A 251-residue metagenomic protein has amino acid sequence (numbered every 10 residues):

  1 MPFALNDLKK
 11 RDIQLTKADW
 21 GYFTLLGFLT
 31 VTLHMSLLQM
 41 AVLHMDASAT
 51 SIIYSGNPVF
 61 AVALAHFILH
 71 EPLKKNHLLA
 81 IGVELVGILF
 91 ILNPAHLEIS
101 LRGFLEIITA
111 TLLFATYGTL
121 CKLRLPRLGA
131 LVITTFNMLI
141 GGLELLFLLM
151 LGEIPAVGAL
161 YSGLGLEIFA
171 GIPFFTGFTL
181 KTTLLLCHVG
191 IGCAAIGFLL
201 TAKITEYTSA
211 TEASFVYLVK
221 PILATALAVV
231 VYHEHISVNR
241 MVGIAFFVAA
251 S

Functional and structural regions predicted by a protein language model:
M1-F3, L25, A80-V83, R102-T109 (+3 more regions): Hydrophobic alpha-helical transmembrane segments of multi-pass integral membrane proteins, especially transporters
L5, N76, T182-L184, T211 (+1 more regions): C-terminal-most transmembrane helix of multi-pass membrane proteins
L5-T50, Y54, F90, G190-T208: Specific transmembrane alpha-helical segments of multi-pass solute transporters/efflux pumps, especially DMT/EamA
T24, L64, L73-N93, T111-L112 (+4 more regions): Hydrophobic transmembrane alpha-helices of multi-pass small-molecule transport proteins
G27-T32, S36, P58-A63, L89 (+5 more regions): Hydrophobic/small/kink-forming positions within alpha-helical transmembrane segments of polytopic membrane proteins
T30, L38-P72, I81, A110 (+1 more regions): Specific alpha-helical transmembrane segments that line the substrate/conduction pathway and gating interfaces
M35, A49-G56, L120-L143, G190-V230: Helix-helix packing/entry segments at the starts of transmembrane helices
A41, F67-L69, L73, R124 (+5 more regions): Hydrophobic/aromatic residues within transmembrane alpha-helices of multi-pass small-molecule transporters
